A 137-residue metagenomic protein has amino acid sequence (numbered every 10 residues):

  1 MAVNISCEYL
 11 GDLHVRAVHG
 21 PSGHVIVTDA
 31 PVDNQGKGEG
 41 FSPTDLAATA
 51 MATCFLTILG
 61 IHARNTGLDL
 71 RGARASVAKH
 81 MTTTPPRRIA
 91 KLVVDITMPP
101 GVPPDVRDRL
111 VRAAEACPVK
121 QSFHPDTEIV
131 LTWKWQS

Functional and structural regions predicted by a protein language model:
M1-T49, T57-S137: Extended beta-strand/beta-hairpin segments
